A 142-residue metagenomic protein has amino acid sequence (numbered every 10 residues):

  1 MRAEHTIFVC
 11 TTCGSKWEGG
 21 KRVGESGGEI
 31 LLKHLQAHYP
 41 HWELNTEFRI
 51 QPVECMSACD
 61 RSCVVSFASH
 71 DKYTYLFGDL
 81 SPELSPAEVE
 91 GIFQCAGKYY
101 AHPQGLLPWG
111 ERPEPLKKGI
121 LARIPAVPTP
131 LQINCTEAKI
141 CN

Functional and structural regions predicted by a protein language model:
M1-F8, Q36-A58: Immediate flanking context of iron-sulfur cluster ligation sites
M1-G20, Q132-N142: Polybasic, low-complexity association/targeting segments
T6-K21, Q51-S69: Local cysteine-cluster metal-coordination motifs and their immediate loop/turn environment, predominantly Fe-S cluster
T11-E47: Small-residue-enriched alpha-helical segments and adjacent helix-cap loops that form tight helix-helix packing
G24-L31, K72-S81: Short cysteine/histidine-rich metal-coordination sites, predominantly Zn2+-binding motifs
A58, G78-P82, K118: Generic structural "secondary-structure junction" signal
D60-R61, S66-K72, F93-N142: Short flanking/linker segments adjacent to small metal-binding domains or redox-active Cys/His motifs
F77-H102: A hydrophobic, small-residue-rich beta->alpha segment in the mid-to-C-terminal subdomain of diverse proteins
